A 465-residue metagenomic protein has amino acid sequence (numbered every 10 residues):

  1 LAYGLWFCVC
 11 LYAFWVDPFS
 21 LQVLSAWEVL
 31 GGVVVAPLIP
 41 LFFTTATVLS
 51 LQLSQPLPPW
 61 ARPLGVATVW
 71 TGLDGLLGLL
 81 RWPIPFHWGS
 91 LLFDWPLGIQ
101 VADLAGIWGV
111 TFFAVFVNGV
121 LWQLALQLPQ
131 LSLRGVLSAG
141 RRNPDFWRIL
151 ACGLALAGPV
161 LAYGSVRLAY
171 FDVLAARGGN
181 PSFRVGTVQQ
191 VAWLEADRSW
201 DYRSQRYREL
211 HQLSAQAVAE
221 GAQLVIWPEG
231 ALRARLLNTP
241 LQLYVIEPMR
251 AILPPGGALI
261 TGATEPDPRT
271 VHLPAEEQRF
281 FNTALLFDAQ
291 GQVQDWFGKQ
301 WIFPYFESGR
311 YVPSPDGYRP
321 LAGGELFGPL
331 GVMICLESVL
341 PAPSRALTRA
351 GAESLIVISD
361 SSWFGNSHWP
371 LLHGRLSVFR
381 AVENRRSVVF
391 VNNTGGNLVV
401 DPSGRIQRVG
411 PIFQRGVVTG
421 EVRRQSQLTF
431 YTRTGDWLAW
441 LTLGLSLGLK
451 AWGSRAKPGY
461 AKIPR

Functional and structural regions predicted by a protein language model:
L1-Y170, G365-N366, N392-S403, Q407 (+2 more regions): Membrane-embedded alpha-helical bundles of multi-pass enzymes that act on lipidic or dolichyl-linked glycan substrates
Y3-F14, Q189-V191, A222-L237, A352 (+1 more regions): Short, conserved active-site loops that position catalytic residues or coordinate cofactors/metal ions across diverse
Y12-V35, G75-I107, A275-A346, T432: Active-site catalytic loop in hydrolytic enzyme cores
I39, A67, L224, A231-L232 (+2 more regions): CN hydrolase (nitrilase-like) catalytic-core segments centered on the catalytic cysteine and neighboring Lys/Glu
T68-T71, L77, Q190-A192, W301 (+2 more regions): Glycine-rich beta-alpha junction loops
A155-A219, G365-H373, V378-E383, V389-F390 (+1 more regions): Non-cytosolic juxtamembrane linkers/loops that tether extracellular or periplasmic domains to nearby transmembrane
G164-R310, L321-L326, G331-V332, L336 (+1 more regions): Soluble catalytic regions of membrane-associated enzymes that act on cell-envelope and secretory-pathway components
